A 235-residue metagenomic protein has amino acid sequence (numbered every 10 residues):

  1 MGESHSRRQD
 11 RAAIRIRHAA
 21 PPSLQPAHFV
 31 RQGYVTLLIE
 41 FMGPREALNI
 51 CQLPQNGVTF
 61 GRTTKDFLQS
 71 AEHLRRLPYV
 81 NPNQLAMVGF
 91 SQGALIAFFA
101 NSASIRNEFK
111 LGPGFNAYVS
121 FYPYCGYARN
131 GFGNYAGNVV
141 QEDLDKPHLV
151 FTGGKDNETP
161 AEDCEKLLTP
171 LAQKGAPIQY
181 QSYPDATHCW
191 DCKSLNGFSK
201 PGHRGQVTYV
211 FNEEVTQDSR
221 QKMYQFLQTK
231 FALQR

Functional and structural regions predicted by a protein language model:
M1-R76, S194-Y209: Serine-hydrolase catalytic machinery in alpha/beta-hydrolase-like enzymes
S6, V58-L144: Primarily recognizes the serine-hydrolase "nucleophile elbow" in alpha/beta-hydrolase and SGNH/GDSL folds
E40, V88, Y118-Y122, F151 (+1 more regions): Alpha/beta-hydrolase-fold catalytic nucleophile elbow
Q92, G154-D156, P184-T187: Acidic beta-to-alpha connecting loop that harbors the catalytic carboxylate
Y127, K155-T159, C189: Acidic catalytic loop of the alpha/beta-hydrolase fold
N134-A136, P160-P170: Short alpha-helix in the alpha/beta-hydrolase fold that links the catalytic acid
L144, V150-T152, D156: Short beta-strand/loop motif that positions the catalytic acidic residue of the alpha/beta-hydrolase fold
P177-R235: C-terminal catalytic histidine-bearing segment of alpha/beta-hydrolase fold enzymes
